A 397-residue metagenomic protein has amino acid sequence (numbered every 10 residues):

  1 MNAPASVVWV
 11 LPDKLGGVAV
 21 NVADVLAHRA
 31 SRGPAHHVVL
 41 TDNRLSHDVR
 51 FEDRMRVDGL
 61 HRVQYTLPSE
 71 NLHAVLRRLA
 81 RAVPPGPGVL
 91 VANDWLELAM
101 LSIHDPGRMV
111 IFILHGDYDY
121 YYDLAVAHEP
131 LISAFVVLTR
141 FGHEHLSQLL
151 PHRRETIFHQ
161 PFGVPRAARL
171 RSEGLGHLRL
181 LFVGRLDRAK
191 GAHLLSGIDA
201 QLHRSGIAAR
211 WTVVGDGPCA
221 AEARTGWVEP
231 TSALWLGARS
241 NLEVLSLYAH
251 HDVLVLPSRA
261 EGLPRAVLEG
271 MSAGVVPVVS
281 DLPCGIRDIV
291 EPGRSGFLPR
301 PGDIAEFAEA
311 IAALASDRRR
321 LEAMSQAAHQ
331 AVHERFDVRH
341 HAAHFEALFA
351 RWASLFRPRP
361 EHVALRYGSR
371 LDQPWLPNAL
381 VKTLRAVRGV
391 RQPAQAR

Functional and structural regions predicted by a protein language model:
G17-D24, L178, F182-Q201, P218-E222 (+1 more regions): A conserved mid-protein helix/loop that constitutes part of the nucleotide-sugar donor-binding site
V91-E97, L114: Short His-centered aromatic/hydrophobic patch
L131-A168: Donor nucleotide-sugar binding/catalytic pocket of nucleotide-sugar-dependent glycosyltransferases
A223-R239: Nucleotide-activated donor-binding/catalytic signature segment of Leloir-type glycosyltransferases, i.e., the conserved
A238-R239, S246-H251: Short alpha-helical donor nucleotide-sugar binding micro-motif in glycosyltransferases
R259: Aromatic "clamp/platform" in nucleotide-sugar-dependent glycosyltransferases that forms part of the donor/acceptor
V276-S280: Short hydrophobic beta-strand element within catalytic cores of glycosyltransferases and related nucleotide-activated
E291-G293, F297-I304, A313-R318: Conserved acidic donor-binding segment of nucleotide-sugar-dependent glycosyltransferases
